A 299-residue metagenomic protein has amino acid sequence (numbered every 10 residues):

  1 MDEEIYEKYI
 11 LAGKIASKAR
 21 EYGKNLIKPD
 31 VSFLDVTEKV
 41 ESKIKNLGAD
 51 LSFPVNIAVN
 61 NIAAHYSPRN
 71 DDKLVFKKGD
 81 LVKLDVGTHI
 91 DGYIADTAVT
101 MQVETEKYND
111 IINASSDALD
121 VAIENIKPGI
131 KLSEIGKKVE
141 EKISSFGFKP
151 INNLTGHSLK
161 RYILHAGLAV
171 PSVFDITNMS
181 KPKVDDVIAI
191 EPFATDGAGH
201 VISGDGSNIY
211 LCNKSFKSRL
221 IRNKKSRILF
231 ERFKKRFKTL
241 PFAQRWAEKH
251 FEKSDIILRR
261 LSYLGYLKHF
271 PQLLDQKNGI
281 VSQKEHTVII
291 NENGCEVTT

Functional and structural regions predicted by a protein language model:
M1-T299: Active-site neighborhoods and metal-handling regions in enzymes and metal-associated proteins
